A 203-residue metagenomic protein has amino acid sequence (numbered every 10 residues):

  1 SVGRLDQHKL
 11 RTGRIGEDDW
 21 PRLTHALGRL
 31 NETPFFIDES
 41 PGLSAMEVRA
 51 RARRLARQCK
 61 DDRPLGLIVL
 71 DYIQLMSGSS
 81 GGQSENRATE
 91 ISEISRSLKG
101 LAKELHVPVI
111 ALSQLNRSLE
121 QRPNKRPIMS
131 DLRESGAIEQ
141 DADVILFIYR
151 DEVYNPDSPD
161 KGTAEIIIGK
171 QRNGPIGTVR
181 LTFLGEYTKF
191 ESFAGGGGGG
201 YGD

Functional and structural regions predicted by a protein language model:
S1-P64, G78, V179: Cytosolic-facing regulatory segments adjacent to core modules
L5-D6, H106-V109, I176: Secondary-structure boundary/capping signal
I37, I166-I168, L181: Generic preference for hydrophobic
S40-E165, E186-K189, F193-D203: P-loop NTPase motor core
R51, K99, K170, T178-R180: Secondary-structure boundary/capping motif
G177-K189: A short, surface-exposed beta-strand/turn
